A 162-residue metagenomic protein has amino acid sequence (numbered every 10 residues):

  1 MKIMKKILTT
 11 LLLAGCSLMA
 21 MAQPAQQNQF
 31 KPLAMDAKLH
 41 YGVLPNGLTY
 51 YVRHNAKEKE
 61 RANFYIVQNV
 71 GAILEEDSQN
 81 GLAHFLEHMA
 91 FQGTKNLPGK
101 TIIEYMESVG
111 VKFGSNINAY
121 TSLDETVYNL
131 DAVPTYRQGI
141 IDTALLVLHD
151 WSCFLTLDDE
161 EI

Functional and structural regions predicted by a protein language model:
M1-I3: Short, Lys/Arg-enriched N-terminal segments with co-localized hydrophobic residues within the first ~10-30 amino acids
K5-L13: Sec-dependent signal peptide recognition, specifically the positively charged N-region followed immediately by
L13-M21: Hydrophobic h-region of N-terminal signal peptides that target proteins for export in Gram-negative bacteria
Q23-Q27, D36, V43, L74 (+1 more regions): Acidic/His-enriched low-complexity segments
A25-P32, F113-I117: Short secondary-structure junctions
N28, P32-I66: Mature N-terminal segment immediately following signal peptide/propeptide cleavage in secreted/periplasmic
Q68-A83, E87-I162: Active-site-adjacent, His/Asp/Glu-enriched structural segments that form or flank metal-binding and acid/base networks
